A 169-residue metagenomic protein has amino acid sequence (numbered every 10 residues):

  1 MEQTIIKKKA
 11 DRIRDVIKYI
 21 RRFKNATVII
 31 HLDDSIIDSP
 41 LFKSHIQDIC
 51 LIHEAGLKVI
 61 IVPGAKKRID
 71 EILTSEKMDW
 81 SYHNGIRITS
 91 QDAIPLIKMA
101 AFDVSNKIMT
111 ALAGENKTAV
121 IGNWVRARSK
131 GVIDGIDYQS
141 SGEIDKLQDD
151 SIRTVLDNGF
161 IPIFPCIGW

Functional and structural regions predicted by a protein language model:
M1-W169: Nucleotide/pyrophosphate-binding catalytic subdomain
